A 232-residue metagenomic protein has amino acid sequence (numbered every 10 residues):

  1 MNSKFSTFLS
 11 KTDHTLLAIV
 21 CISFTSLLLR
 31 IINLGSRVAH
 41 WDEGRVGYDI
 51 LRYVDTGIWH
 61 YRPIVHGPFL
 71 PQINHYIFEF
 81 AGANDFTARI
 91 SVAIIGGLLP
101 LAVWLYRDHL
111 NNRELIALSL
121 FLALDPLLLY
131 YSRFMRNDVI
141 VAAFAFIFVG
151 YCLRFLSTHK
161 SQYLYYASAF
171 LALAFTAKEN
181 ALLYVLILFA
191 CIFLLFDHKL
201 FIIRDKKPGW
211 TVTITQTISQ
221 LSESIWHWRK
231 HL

Functional and structural regions predicted by a protein language model:
N2-L232: Membrane-integral, polyisoprenol-dependent glycosyltransferases of the GT-C/oligosaccharyltransferase superfamily
